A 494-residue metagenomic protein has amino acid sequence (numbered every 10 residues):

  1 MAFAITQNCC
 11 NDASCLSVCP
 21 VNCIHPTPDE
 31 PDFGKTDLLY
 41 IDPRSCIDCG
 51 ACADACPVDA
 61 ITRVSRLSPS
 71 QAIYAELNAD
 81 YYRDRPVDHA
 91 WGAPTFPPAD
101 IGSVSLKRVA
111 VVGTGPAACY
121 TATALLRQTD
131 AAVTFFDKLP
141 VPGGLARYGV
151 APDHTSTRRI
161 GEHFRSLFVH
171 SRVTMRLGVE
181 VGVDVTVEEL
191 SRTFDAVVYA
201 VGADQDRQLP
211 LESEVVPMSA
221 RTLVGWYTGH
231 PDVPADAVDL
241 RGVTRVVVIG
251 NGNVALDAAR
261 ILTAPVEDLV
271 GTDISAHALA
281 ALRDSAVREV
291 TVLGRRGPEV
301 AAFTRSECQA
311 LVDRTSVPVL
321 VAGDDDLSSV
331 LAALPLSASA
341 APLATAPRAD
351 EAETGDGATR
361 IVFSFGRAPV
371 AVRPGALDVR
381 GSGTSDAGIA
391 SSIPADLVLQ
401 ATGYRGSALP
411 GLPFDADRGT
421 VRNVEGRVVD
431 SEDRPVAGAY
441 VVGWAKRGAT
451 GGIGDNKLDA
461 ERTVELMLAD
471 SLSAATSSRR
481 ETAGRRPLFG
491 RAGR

Functional and structural regions predicted by a protein language model:
S14-G34, L38, A51-S68: Iron-sulfur cluster-binding cysteine motifs and their immediate structural context in ferredoxin-like electron-transfer
L16, F33, V216-A235, A387-R447: FAD-site-proximal beta/loop scaffold in flavoenzymes
A75-P98, D206-D284, G419-V429: Glycine-rich dinucleotide-binding loop and its adjacent helix/turn
R108-D130, A255-L262: N-terminal Rossmann-like FAD-binding beta1-loop-alpha1 element of flavoenzymes
P142, R260-S385: Dinucleotide-binding/catalytic capping subdomain of oxidoreductase cores
P142-A196, A341-G357, V362: N-terminal Rossmann-like dinucleotide/flavin-binding domain of flavoprotein oxidoreductases that bind FAD/FMN
D195-A196, A200-R207, R221-V224, N251-N253 (+4 more regions): Glycine-/small-residue-rich beta->alpha transition segments that form the dinucleotide
R427-R494: C-terminal, flexible cofactor-proximal segment of oxidoreductases
